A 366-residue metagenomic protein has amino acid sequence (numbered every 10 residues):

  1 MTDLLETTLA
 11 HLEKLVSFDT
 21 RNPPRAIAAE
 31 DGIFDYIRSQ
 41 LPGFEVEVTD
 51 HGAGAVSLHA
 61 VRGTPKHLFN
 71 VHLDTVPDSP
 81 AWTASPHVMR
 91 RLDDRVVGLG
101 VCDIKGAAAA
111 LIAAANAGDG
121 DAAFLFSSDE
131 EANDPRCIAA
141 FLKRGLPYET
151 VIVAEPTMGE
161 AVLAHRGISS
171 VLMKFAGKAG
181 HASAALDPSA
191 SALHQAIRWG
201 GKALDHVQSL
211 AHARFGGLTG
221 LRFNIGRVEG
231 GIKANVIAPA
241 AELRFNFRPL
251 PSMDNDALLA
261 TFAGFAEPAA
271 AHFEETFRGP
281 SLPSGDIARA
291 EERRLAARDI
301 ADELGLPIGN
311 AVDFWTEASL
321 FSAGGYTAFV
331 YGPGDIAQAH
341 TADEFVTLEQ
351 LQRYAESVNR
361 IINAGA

Functional and structural regions predicted by a protein language model:
M1-S79, A240-R244, L258-T261, L348-Q352 (+1 more regions): N-terminal helical capping/dimerization or prosegment-like subdomains of hydrolases acting on amide or phosphate bonds
D3, D50-H51, P77, S170-A366: Metal-dependent amide/peptide-bond hydrolase catalytic core, centered on the "pita-bread" metallohydrolase fold
P42-E45, V61-H67, A115-A122, G145-Y148 (+3 more regions): Short glycine/proline-enriched coil/turn segments at helix->beta-strand junctions
T49-H51, V96-I104, A311-D313: Active-site nucleophile and cofactor-binding loops and adjacent substrate-binding regions of central metabolic enzymes
H67-F69, I152, K178: Residue-level marker for buried hydrophobic side chains located in beta-strands that build the well-ordered beta-sheet
L68-F126: Active-site metal-coordination/substrate-binding segment of hydrolases, especially metallo-dependent peptidases
G100, I104-S170, F215: Acidic/histidine-rich catalytic neighborhood of metal-dependent amide-processing enzymes
